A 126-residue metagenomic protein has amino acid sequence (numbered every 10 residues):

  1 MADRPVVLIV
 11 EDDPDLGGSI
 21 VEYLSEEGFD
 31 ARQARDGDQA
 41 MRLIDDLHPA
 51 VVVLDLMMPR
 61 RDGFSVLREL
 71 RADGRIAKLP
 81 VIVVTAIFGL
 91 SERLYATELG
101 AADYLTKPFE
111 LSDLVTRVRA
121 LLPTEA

Functional and structural regions predicted by a protein language model:
E11: Conserved acidic carboxylate
P14-R32, L121: Two-component/phosphorelay signaling modules centered on CheY-like receiver
G17, M58-R60, A77, G89: The feature encodes the CheY-like receiver
L47-V53: Active-site beta3 strand of CheY-like receiver
A102: Short, glycine/charged-rich "phosphate-handling" switch motifs in NTP-dependent and phosphotransfer domains
F109-R119: C-terminal output helix
